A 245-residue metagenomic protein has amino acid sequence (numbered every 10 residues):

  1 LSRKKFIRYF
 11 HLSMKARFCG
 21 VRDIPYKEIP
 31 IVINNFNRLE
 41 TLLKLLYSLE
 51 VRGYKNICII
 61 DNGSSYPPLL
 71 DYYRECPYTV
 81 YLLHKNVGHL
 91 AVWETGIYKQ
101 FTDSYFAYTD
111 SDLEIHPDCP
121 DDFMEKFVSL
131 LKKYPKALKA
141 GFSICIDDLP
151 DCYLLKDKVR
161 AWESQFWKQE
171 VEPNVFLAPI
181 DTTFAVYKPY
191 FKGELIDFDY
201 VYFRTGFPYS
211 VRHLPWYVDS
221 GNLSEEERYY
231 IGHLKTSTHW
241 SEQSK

Functional and structural regions predicted by a protein language model:
L1-Y47: N-proximal low-complexity "stem/linker" segments adjacent to membrane-targeting elements
K5, Y9-S13, D157, E163-K245: C-terminal catalytic/acceptor-binding lobe
N37, L49, N62-S64: Conserved short acidic donor-positioning loop in nucleotide-sugar-dependent glycosyltransferases
Y47-N56: Short, acidic, metal-binding catalytic loop of nucleotide-sugar glycosyltransferases
I60-L70: A conserved acidic beta->alpha catalytic loop
R74-A91: Conserved donor nucleotide-binding strand/loop of the catalytic core
G88-V92, I97-K99, E114-D199: Conserved catalytic core of nucleotide-sugar-dependent glycosyltransferases
F106: Short aromatic/hydrophobic "clamp" motif used to bind/position activated sugar donors
